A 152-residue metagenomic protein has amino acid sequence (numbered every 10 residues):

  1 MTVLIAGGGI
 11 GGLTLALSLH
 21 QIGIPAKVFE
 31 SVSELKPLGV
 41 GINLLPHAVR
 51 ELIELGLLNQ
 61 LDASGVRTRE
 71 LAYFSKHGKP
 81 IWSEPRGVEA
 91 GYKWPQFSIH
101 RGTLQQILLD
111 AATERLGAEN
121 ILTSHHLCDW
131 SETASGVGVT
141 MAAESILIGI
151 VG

Functional and structural regions predicted by a protein language model:
M1-G11: Beta1/beta-strand and adjacent pyrophosphate-binding region of the FAD-binding site in flavoprotein oxidoreductases
M1-V3, H47-G152: Conserved N-terminal helical subregion
A6, H20-V40: Glycine-rich FAD pyrophosphate-binding loop
G8, G41, R101: Charged, low-complexity surface patches
G11, V32, C128: Adenine-nucleotide cofactor-binding loop residues
L15-I24, E51-E54, R115: A short, Lys/Arg-enriched amphipathic alpha-helix followed by its capping loop at the start of a domain
S33-I53: Conserved N-terminal glycine-rich FAD pyrophosphate-binding loop of Rossmann-like flavoproteins
